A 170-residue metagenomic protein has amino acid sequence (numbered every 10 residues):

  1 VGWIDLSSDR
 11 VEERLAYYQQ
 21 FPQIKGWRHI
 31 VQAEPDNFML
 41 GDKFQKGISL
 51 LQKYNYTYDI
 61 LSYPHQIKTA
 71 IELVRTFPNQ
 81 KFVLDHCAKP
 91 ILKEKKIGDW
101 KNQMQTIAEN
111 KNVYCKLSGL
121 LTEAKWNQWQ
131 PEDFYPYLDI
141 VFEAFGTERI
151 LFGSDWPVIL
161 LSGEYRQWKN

Functional and structural regions predicted by a protein language model:
V1-Q66, E72, K116-L120, N127-Q128: Active-site gating/metal-coordination segments in enzymes
W3, V83-L84, F152-G153: Generic enzyme active-site microenvironment
R14-Y18, K43-L50, T69-L73, D99-I107 (+2 more regions): A general structural detector for well-ordered alpha-helical segments in enzyme core domains, enriched
F21-K25, Q52-Y58, P78-F82, E109-V113 (+1 more regions): Short, well-ordered coil/turn segments that N-cap beta-strands
V31-Q32, H86-I91: Short, acidic/turn-prone active-site loops that include or flank metal/cofactor- and phosphate-binding residues
L61, V83-C87: Conserved anion-binding
I91-K93, I97-N170: H/E-rich (His + Asp/Glu) clusters that bind or coordinate divalent metals
